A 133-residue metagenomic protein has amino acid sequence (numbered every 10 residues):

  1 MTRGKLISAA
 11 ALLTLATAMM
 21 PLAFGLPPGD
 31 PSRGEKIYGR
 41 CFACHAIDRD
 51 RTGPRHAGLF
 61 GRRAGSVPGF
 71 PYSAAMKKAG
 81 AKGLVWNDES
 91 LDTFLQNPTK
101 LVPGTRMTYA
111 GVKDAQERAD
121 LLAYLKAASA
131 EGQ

Functional and structural regions predicted by a protein language model:
M1-K5: N-terminal secretory signal peptides that target proteins for export/translocation
A9-P21: Bacterial N-terminal signal peptides
T17, P71, V102: Short, basic/glycine-rich phosphate-binding loops at helix/coil junctions that contact nucleotide phosphates
P21-Y38, A79, G132: Electrostatic cytochrome c docking/interface patches
P31-E35, A46, D50-N87, Y109-G111: Gly/Gly-Pro-rich "capping" loops immediately C-terminal to redox-active cysteine motifs in periplasmic/lumenal
G34, Y38-I47, L121, L125: The canonical Cys-X-X-Cys-His
W86-Q133: C-terminal capping alpha-helices of c-type cytochrome domains
